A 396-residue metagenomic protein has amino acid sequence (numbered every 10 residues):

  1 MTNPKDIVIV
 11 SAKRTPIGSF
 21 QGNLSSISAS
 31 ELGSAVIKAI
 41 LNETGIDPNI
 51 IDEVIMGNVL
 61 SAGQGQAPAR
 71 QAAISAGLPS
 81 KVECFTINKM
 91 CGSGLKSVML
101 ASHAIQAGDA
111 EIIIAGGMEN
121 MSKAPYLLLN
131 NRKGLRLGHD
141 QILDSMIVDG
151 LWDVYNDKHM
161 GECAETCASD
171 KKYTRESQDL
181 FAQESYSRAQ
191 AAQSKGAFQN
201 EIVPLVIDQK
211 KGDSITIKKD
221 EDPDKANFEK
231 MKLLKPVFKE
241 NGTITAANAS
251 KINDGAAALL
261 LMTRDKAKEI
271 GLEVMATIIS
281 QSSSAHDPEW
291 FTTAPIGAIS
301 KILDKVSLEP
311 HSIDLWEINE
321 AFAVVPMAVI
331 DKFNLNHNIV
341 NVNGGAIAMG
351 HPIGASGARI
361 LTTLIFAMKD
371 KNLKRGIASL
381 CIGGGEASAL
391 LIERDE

Functional and structural regions predicted by a protein language model:
M1-S28, I142, F228-T293, G297 (+5 more regions): Condensing-enzyme catalytic core mediating Claisen C-C bond formation in acyl metabolism
T2-Q64, P68-A76, S80-E83, C163-R175 (+5 more regions): Conserved active-site "lid/cap" helical segment
K13-T15, S26-A35, E43, S177-R264 (+4 more regions): N-terminal extracellular/periplasmic Venus flytrap/periplasmic-binding protein-like
N58-I112, Y155-H159, K225-K251, K332-R359 (+2 more regions): Conserved catalytic cysteine-centered active-site region of acyl-thioester-dependent Claisen-condensing enzymes
K89-E119, A168-A197, A258-D265, P352-L373 (+1 more regions): Active-site-proximal alpha-helical scaffold in enzymes
I112-T166: Flexible glycine-/small-residue-enriched beta->alpha junction loops that bind anionic phosphate/pyrophosphate groups
E162-E165, E201, Q209, I279-A348: Active-site pocket-lining segment
